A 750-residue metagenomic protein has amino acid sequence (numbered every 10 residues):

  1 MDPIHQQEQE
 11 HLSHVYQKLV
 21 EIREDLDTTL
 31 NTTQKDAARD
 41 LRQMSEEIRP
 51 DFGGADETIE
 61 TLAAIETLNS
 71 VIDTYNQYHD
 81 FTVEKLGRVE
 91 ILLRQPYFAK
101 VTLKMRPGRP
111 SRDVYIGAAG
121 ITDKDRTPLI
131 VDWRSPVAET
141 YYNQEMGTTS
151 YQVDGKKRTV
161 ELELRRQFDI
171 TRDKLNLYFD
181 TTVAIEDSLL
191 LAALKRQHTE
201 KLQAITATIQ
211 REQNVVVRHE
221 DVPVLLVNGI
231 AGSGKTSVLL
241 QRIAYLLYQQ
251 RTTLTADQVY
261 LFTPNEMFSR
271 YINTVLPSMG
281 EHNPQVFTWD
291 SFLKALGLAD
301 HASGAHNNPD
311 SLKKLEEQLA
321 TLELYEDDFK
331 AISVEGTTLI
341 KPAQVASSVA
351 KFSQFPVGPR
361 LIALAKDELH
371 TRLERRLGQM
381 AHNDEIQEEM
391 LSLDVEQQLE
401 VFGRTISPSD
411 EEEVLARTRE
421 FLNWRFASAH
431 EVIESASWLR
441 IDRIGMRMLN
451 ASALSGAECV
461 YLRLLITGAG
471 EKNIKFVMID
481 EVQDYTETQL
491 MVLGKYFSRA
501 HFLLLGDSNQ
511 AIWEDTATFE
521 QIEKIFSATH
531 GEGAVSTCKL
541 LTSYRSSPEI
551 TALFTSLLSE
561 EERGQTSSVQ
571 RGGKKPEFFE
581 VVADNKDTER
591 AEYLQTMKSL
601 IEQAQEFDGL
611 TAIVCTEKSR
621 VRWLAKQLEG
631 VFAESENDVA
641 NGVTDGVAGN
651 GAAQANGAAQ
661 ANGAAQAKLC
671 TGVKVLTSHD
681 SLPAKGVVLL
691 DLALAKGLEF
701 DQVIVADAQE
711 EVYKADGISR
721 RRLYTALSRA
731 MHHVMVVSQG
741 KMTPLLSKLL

Functional and structural regions predicted by a protein language model:
M1-L41, S45, I185-E317, A695-K696 (+1 more regions): P-loop NTPase Walker
M1-T206, Q210, N214-V215, T743: Extended, charged low-complexity regulatory segments
M44-T61, N641, D645-N662: Long intrinsically disordered, low-complexity regions that are acidic and Ser/Thr-rich
Y97-V101, L454-R463, T611-V614: Short, hydrophobic/proline-enriched secondary-structure or compact coil segments at domain edges
K100-T102, Q167, L226, V238 (+3 more regions): A structural signal for short, well-ordered beta-strand segments and their strand-loop junctions that often border
K195, T199, F355, P359 (+1 more regions): Conserved phosphate/pyrophosphate-binding and hydrolysis machinery centered on Walker-type P-loop NTPases, extending
L247-M478, D484-V492, A500, D515 (+1 more regions): Alpha-helical nucleic-acid-binding subdomain of P-loop helicases immediately C-terminal to the Walker A/P-loop
T252, D257, R270, T274 (+10 more regions): Conserved helicase motor core of SF1/SF2 NTP-dependent helicases
